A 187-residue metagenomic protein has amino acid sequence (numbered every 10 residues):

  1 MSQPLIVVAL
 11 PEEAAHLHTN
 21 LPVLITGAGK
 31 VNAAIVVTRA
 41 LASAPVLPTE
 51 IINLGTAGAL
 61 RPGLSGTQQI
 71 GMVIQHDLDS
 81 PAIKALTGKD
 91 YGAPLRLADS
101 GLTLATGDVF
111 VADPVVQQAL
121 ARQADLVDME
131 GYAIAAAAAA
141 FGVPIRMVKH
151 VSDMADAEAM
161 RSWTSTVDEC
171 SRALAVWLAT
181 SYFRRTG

Functional and structural regions predicted by a protein language model:
M1-L5, T49: Extreme N-terminal starter segment of soluble prokaryotic enzymes
L10-G187: Glycine-rich phosphate- or other oxyanion-binding loops that anchor nucleotides, phosphorylated ligands
